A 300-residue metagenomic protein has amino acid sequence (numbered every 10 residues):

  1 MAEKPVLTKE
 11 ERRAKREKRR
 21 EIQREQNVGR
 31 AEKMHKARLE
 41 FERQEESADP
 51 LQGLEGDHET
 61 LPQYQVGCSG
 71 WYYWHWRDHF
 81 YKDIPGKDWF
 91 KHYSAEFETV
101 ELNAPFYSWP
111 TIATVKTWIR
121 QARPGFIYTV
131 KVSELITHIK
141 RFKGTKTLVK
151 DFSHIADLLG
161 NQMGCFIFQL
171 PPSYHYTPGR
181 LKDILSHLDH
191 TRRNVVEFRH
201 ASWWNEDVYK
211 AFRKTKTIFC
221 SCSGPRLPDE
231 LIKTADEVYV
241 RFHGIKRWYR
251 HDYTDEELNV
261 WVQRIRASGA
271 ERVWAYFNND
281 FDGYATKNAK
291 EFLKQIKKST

Functional and structural regions predicted by a protein language model:
M1-T300: Residues lining hydrophobic/aromatic ligand-binding pockets adjacent to catalytic sites
